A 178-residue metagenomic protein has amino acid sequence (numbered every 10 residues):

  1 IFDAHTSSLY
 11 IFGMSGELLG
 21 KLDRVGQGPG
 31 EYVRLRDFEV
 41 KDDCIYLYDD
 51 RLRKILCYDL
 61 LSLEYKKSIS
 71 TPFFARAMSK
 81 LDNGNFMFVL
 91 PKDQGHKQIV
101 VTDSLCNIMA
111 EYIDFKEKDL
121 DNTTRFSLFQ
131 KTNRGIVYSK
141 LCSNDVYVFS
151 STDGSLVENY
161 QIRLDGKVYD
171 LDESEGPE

Functional and structural regions predicted by a protein language model:
I1-H5, L47-R51, F88-K92, Y138-L141: Conserved beta-strand positions in repeat-built beta-propeller and related beta-rich domains
S7-Y10, R53-L56, Q94-V100, S143-Y147: Structural motif
S8, E17-D50: Blade-loop segments of beta-propeller domains
G13-E17, D59-L63, T102-C106, S150-D153: Short loop/turn segments that connect beta-strands within beta-propeller blades
G20-E31, N107-F126, V157-P177: Surface-exposed loop and turn segments in beta-propeller and other repeat-based domains that flank or scaffold
R34, Y48-Q98, M109-D121: Asp-box/WD-like beta-propeller blade repeats and closely related beta-sheet repeat scaffolds
D37-V40, M78-D82, T123-R134, S139 (+1 more regions): Structural signature of eukaryotic scaffold interfaces centered on beta-propeller domains
V100-G154: Loop-centered beta-sheet repeat module
